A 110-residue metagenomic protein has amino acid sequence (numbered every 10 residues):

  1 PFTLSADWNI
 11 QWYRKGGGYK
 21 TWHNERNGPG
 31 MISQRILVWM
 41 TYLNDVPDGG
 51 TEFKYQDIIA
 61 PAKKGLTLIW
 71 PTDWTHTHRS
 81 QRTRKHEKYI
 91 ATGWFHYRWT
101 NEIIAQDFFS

Functional and structural regions predicted by a protein language model:
P1-T67, T75-S110: Fe(II)/2-oxoglutarate oxygenase catalytic core
